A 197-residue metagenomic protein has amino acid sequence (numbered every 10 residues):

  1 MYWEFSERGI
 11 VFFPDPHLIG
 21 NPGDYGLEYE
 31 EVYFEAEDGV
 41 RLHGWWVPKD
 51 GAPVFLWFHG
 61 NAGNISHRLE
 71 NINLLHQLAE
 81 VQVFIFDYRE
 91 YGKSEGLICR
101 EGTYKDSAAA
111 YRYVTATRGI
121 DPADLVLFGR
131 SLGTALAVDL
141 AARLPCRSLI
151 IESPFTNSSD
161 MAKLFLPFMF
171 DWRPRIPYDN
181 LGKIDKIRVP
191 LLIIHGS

Functional and structural regions predicted by a protein language model:
M1-Y33: An N-terminal hydrophobic leader/cap segment in hydrolases
F13-P14, T156-D179: Long helical/loop segments within the catalytic core of UDP-sugar-dependent glycosyltransferases, especially the large
E37-Y113, A135, A141: Membrane-embedded segments
N61, S131, S197: Residue-level signal for short, function-critical loop segments
A110-T117, A123-L166: Primarily recognizes the serine-hydrolase "nucleophile elbow" in alpha/beta-hydrolase and SGNH/GDSL folds
K186-R188, L192-G196: Short beta-strand/loop motif that positions the catalytic acidic residue of the alpha/beta-hydrolase fold
